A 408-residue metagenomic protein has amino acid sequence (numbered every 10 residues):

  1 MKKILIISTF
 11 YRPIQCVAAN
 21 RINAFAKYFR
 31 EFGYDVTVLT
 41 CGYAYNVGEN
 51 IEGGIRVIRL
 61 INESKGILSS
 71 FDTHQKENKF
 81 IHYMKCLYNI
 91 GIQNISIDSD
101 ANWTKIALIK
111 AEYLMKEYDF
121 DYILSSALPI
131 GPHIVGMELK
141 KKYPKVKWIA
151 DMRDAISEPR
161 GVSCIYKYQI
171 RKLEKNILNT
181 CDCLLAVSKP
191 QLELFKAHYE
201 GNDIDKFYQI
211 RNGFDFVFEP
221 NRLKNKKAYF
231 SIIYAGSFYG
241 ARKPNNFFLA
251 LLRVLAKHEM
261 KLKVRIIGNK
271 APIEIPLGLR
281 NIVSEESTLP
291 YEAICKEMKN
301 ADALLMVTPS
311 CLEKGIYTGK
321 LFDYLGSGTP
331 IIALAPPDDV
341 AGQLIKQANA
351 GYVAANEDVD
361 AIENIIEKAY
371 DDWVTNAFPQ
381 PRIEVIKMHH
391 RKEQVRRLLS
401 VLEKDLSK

Functional and structural regions predicted by a protein language model:
M1-K65, C183, L192, V254-A256 (+2 more regions): N-terminal subdomain of nucleotide-sugar transferases
A24-F25, D98, G131-I134, E138-K142 (+1 more regions): Membrane-proximal helix-turn-helix segments that form the acceptor-binding/catalytic region of lipid-linked
K147-I149, S157-N176, F216: Nucleotide-sugar donor phosphate/pyrophosphate-binding loop at the beta->alpha transition of glycosyltransferases
P190, G213: Carbohydrate-associated surface elements
K224-R242, Q394: Conserved donor-binding/catalytic core segment of Leloir-type glycosyltransferases
R242, P290-K296, L304-L325, P330-Q343: Nucleotide-sugar-dependent
H258, G268-C295: Nucleotide-activated donor-binding/catalytic signature segment of Leloir-type glycosyltransferases, i.e., the conserved
N356-A361, V374-K404: A charged, aromatic-enriched C-terminal amphipathic alpha-helix characteristic of glycosyltransferases across folds
